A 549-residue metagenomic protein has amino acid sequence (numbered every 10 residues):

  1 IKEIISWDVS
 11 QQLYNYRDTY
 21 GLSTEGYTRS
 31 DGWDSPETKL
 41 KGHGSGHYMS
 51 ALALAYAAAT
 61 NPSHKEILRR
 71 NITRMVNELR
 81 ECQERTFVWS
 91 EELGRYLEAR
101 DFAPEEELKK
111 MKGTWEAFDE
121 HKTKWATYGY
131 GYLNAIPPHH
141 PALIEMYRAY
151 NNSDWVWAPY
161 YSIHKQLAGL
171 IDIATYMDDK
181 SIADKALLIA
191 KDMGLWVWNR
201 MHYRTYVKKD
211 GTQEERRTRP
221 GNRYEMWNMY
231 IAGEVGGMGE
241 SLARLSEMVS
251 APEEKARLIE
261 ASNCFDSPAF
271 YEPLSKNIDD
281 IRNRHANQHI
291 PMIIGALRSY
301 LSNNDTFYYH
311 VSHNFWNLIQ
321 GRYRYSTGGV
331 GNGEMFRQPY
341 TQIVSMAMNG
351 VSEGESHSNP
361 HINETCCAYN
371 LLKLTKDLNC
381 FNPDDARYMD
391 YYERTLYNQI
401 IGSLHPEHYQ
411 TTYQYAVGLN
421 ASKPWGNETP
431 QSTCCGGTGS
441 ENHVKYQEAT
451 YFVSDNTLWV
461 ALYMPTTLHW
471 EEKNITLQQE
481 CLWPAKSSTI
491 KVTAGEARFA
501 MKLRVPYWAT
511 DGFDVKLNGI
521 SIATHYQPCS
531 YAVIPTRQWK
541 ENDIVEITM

Functional and structural regions predicted by a protein language model:
I1-M549: Glycan-recognition and catalytic cores of secretory/periplasmic carbohydrate-active enzymes
